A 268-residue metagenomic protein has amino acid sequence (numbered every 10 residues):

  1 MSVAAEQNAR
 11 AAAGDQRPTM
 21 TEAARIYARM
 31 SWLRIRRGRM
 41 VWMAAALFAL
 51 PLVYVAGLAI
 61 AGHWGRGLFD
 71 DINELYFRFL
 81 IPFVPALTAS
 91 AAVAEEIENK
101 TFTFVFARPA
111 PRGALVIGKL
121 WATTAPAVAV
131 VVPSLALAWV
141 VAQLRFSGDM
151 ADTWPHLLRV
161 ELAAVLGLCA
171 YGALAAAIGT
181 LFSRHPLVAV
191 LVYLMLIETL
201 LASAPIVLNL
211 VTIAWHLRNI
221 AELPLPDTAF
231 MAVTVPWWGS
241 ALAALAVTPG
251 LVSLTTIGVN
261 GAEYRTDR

Functional and structural regions predicted by a protein language model:
S2-A45: Aromatic- and glycine-rich beta-strand/loop motifs that create alpha-glucan
S2-Q7, L58-R66, L181, P186 (+1 more regions): Terminal transmembrane helical anchor/hairpin motif
A11, D15, L52-A92, V116-H185 (+1 more regions): Secretory targeting signals
D15-T21, V93-F106, A170-I197: Cytoplasmic juxtamembrane interface segments
T21, R25-R36, A114, P155 (+3 more regions): Membrane-interacting alpha-helical segments
A28, A91-P126: Helix-loop-helix units of permease transmembrane domains in multi-pass membrane transporters, especially ABC
R34, E95, R108, W139-Q143 (+2 more regions): Transmembrane helix-loop junction
R37-I60, L75-A86, V190-L200: Hydrophobic alpha-helical transmembrane segments of multi-pass membrane transport/permease proteins
